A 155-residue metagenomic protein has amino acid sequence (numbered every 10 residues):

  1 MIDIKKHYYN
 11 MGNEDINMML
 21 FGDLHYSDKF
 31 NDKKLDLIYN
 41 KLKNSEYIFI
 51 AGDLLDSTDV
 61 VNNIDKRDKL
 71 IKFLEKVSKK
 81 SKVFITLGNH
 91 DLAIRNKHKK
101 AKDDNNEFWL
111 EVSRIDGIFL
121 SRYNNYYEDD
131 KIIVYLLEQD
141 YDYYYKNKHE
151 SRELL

Functional and structural regions predicted by a protein language model:
M1-F30: Acidic, histidine-bearing metal-coordination/catalytic regions of metal-dependent phosphoesterases
K5-H7, K34-L37, L70-K72, S151-L155: A generic local structural motif
K5-Y9, N124-D130: Short acidic-hydrophobic surface loop/beta-edge motif
I16-M18, E46-Y47, I132-V134: Structural motif
F21, A51, T86, Y135-L137: Short hydrophobic segments within beta-strands
L24-H25, H90, L137-Y141: Active-site beta-loop-alpha junctions enriched in small/polar residues
Y26-E128: Core catalytic region of metal-dependent phosphoesterases/phosphodiesterases, especially metallo-beta-lactamase-like
I118, D130-L155: Binuclear metal-dependent hydrolase catalytic cores centered on His/Asp/Glu-rich metal-binding motifs
